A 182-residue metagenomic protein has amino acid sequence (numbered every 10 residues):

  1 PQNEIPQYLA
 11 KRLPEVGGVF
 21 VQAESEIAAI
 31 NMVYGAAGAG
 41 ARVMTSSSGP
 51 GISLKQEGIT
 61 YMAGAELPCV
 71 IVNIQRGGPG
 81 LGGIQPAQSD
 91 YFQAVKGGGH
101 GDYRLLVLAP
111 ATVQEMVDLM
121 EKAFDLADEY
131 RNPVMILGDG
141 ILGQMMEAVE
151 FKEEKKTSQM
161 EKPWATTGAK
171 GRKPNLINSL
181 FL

Functional and structural regions predicted by a protein language model:
P1-G97, R104, E121: Thiamine diphosphate
A23-E26, S46-G49, V72-Q75, A109-T112 (+3 more regions): Fold-independent oxyanion-binding glycine-rich loops and adjacent beta-strand/coil segments at enzyme active sites
M32, M44, M62, M116 (+4 more regions): Detector for methionine-enriched segments
A41-S48, L67-I74, D118-A127, E150-E161 (+1 more regions): Short secondary-structure transition/capping segments
L54, G78-L81, E115-V117, L142-E147: Short, well-ordered, mixed-charge alpha-helical segments that flank or form enzyme active sites
P86-G140, K152: Conserved thiamine diphosphate
R131-L182: Conformationally flexible catalytic loops at phosphate/diphosphate-handling active centers
